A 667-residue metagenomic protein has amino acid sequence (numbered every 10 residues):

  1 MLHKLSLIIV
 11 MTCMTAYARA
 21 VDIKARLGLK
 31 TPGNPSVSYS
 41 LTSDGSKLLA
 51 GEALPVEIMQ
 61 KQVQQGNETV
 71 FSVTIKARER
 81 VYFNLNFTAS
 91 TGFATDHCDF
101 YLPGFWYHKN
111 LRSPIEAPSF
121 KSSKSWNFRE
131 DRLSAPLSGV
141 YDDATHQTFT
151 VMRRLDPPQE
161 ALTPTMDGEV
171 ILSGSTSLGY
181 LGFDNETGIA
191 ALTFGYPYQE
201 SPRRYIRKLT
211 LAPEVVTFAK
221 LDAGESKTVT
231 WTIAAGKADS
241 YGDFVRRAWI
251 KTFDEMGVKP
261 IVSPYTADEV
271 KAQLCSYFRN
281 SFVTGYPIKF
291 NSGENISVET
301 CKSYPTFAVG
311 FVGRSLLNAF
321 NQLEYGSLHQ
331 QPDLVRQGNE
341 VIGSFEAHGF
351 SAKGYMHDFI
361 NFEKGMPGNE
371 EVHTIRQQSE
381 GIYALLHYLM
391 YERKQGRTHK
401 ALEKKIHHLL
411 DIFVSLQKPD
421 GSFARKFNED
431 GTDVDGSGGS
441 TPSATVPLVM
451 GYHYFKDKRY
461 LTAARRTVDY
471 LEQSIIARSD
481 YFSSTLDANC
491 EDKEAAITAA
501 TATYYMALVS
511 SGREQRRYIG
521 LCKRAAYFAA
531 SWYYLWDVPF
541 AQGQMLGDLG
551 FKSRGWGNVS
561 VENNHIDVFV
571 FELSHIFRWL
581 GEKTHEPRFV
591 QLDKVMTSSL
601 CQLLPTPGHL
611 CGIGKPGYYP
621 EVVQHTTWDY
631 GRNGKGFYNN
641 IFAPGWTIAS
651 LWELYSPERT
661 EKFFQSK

Functional and structural regions predicted by a protein language model:
M1-I8: Sec-dependent signal peptide recognition, specifically the positively charged N-region followed immediately by
V10-A18: Hydrophobic h-region of N-terminal signal peptides that target proteins for export in Gram-negative bacteria
V21-G45, L221, E225, D239-A308 (+5 more regions): Low-complexity, Ser/Thr/Pro/Gly-enriched N-terminal "stalk/linker" regions
A50, Q62-A223: Beta-strand/loop-rich accessory regions of lumenal/periplasmic or secreted enzymes, predominantly carbohydrate-active
A267-C301, D333-M356, L402-A424, K458-F482 (+3 more regions): Long, well-ordered core segments of solenoidal/helical folds
V283-A308, G354-Q377, S422-S443, D480-A502 (+2 more regions): Carbohydrate-binding/catalytic loop surfaces
L316-P332, E380-T398, S443-D457, T498-E514 (+3 more regions): Well-ordered alpha-helical scaffold segments within catalytic/enzyme domains
D469-Y481, T485, S510-Y638, E658-K667: Non-catalytic carbohydrate-binding regions of carbohydrate-active enzymes
